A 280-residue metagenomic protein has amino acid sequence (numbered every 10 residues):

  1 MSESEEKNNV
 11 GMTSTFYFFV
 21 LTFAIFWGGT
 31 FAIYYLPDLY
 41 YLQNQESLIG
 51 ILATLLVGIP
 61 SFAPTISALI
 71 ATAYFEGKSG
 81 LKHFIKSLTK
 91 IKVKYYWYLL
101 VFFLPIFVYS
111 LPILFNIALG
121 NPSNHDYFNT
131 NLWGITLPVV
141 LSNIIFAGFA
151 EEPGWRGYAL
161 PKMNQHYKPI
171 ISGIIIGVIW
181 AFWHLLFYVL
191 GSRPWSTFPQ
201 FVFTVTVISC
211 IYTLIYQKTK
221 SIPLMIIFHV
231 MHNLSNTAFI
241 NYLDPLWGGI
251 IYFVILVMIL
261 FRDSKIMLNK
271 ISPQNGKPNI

Functional and structural regions predicted by a protein language model:
M1-M12: Short, Lys/Arg-rich, polar N-terminal cytosolic tail immediately upstream of the first transmembrane signal-anchor
T15-W27, S61-T65, Y98-Y109, I175-I179 (+1 more regions): Alpha-helical transmembrane segments
T22-L39, T72, V108-L114: Alpha-helical transmembrane segments of multi-pass membrane proteins
F23, F62, F102, V140-I145 (+6 more regions): Residue-level signature of the transmembrane alpha-helical core of multi-pass small-molecule transporters
D38-L55, G77-P153, L160-P161, Q165-H166 (+4 more regions): Juxtamembrane helix-loop-helix connectors linking adjacent transmembrane helices in multi-pass membrane enzymes
A150-G177, Q217-S221: Membrane-interface helix/loop boundary segments of multi-pass membrane proteins
S196-F253: Functionally important transmembrane alpha-helices
L268-I280: Short, highly charged, low-complexity non-transmembrane loops/tails of multi-pass membrane proteins
